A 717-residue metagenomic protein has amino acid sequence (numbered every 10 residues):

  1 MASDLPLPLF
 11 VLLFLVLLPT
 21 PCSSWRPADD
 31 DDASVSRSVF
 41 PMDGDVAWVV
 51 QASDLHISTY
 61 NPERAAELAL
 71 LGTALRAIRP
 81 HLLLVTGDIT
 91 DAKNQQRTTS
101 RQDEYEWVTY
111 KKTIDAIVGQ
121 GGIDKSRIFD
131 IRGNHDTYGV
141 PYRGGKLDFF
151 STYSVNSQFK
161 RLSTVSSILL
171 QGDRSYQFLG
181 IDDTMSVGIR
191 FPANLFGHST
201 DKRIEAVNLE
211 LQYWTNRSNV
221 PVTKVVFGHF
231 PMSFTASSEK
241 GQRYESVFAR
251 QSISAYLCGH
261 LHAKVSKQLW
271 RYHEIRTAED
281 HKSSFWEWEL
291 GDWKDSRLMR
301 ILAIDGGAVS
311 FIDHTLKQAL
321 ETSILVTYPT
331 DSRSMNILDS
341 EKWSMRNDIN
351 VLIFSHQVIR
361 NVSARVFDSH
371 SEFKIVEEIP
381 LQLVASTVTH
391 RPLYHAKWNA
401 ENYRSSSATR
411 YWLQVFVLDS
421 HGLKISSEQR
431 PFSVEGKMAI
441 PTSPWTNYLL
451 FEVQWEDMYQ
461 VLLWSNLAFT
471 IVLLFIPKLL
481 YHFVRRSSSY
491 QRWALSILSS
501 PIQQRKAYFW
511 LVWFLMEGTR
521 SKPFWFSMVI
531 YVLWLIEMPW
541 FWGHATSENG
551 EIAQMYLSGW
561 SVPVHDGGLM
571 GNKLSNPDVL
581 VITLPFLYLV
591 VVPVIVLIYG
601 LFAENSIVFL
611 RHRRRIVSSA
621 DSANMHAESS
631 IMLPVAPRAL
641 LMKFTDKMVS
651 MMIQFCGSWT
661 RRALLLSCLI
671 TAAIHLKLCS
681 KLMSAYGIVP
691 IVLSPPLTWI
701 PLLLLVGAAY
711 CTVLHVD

Functional and structural regions predicted by a protein language model:
A2-F10, F14-E104, P477, V484 (+6 more regions): N-terminal active-site segment of His-dependent metallophosphoesterases
W25-P41, Q95-S218, G241-A255, G259-H314: Extended active-site neighborhood of metal-dependent phosphoesterases/phosphodiesterases
D54, G87-D88, G133-N134, H229 (+1 more regions): Active-site glycine-centered loops adjacent to acidic/histidine catalytic or metal-binding residues that shape
L211-T235: Short acidic, glycine-rich surface-loop motifs adjacent to enzyme active sites
V265-S371, H395-S433: Binuclear metal-dependent phosphoesterase catalytic core
E372-T389: Solvent-exposed serine/threonine-rich low-complexity stretches and specific carbohydrate-binding patches
I425-V453: Short beta-strand elements
M458-D717: Alpha-helical transmembrane segments of integral membrane proteins
